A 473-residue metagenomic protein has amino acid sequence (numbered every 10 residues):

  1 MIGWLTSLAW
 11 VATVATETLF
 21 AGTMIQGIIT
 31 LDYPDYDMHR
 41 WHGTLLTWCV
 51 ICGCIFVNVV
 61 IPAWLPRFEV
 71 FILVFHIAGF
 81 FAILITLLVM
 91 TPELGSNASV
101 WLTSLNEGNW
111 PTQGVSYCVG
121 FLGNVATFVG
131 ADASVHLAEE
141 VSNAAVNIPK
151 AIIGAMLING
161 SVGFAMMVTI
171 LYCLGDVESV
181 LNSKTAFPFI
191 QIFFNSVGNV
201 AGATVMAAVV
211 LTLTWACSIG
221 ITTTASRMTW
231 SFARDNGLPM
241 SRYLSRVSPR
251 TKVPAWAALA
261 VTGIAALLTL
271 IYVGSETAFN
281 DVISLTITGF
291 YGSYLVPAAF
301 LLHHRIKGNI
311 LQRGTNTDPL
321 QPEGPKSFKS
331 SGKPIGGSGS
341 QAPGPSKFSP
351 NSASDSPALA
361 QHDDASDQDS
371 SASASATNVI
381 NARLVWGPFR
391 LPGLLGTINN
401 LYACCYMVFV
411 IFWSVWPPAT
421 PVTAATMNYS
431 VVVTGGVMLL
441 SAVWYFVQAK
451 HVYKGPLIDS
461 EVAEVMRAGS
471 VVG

Functional and structural regions predicted by a protein language model:
M1, T30-L31, E107, L157-I219 (+1 more regions): TM-loop-TM module centered on a large, flexible mid-protein loop between adjacent transmembrane helices in multi-pass
M1-I51, I55, T214, S218-M228 (+1 more regions): Hydrophobic transmembrane alpha-helices that form the core helical bundles of multi-pass secondary transporters
T16, F20-T44, V60-V70, V89-V100 (+6 more regions): Membrane-lumen (extracellular) interface motif
Y36-H42, V74-V197, A203: Helix-loop-helix junctions that connect adjacent transmembrane segments in multi-pass membrane transporters
R40-W48, S142-A145, K150, G154-G163 (+3 more regions): Loop-to-transmembrane helix boundary motifs in multi-pass membrane proteins
H42-V100, V129, I152-M156, I283-Y294 (+2 more regions): Membrane-interface loop-to-helix entry segments
C52-V59, L84, M167-V168, L211 (+3 more regions): Alpha-helical transmembrane segments of multipass membrane proteins
I83-M90, T277-S293, S331-A342, S346-F348 (+2 more regions): A generic transmembrane alpha-helix motif of multi-pass inner-membrane proteins
